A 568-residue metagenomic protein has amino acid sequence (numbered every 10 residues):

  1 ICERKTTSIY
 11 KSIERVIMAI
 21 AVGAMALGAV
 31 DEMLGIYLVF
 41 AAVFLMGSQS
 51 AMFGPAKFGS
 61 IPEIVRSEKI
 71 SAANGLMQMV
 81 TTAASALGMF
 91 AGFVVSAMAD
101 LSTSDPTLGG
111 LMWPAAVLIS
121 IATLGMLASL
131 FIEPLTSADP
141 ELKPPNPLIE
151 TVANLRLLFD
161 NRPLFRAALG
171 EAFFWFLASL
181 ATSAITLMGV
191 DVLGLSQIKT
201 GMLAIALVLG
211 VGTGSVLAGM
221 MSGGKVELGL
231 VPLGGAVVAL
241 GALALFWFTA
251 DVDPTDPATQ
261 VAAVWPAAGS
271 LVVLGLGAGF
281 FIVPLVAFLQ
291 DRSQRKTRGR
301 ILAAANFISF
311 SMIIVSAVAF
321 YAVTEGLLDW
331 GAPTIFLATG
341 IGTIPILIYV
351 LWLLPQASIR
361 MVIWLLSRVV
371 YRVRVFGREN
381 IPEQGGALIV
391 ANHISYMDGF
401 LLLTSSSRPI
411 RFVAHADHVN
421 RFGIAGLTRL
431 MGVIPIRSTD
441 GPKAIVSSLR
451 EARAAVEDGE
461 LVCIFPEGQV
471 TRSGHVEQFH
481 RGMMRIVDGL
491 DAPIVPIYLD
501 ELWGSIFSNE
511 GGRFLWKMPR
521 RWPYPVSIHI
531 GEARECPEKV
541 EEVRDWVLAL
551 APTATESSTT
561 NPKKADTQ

Functional and structural regions predicted by a protein language model:
I1-M18, L38-A97, R166-T182, L207-V211 (+3 more regions): Substrate-agnostic recognition of the 12-TM MFS/MFS-like secondary transporter fold
I13-M33, A236-Q260: C-terminal ends and interior cores of transmembrane alpha-helices in multi-pass membrane transporters/permeases
V22-D31, S85-L118, L187, D191-V192 (+2 more regions): Transmembrane alpha-helix termini and helix-breaking/packing motifs in multi-pass membrane transporters
K57-G59, E63, L111, A115-P145 (+3 more regions): Helix-loop junctions on the cytosolic side of multi-pass membrane transporters, especially the intracellular loop
I132-G170, V192: Juxtamembrane intracellular "pre-TM" segments in multi-pass secondary transporters
S183-K199: Short amphipathic helix-loop junctions that connect adjacent transmembrane helices in Major Facilitator Superfamily/SLC
E383-P442: Catalytic core of membrane glycerolipid acyltransferases/transacylases, capturing the structured, soluble-facing
E457, L461, R472-E541: A cross-family acyltransferase "interaction/gating" segment
